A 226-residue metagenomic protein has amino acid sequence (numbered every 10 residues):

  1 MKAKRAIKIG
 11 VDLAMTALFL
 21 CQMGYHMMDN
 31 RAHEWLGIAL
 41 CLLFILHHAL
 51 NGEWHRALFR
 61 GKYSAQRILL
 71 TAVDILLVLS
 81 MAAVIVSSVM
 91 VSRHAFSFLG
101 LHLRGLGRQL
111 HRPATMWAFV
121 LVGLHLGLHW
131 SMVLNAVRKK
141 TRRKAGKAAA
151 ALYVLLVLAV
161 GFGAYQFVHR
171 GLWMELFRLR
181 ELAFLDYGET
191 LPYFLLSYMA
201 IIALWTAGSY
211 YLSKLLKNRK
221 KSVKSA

Functional and structural regions predicted by a protein language model:
M1-A226: Membrane-embedded alpha-helical bundles that constitute the cytochrome b-like, heme-associated redox core of multi-pass
